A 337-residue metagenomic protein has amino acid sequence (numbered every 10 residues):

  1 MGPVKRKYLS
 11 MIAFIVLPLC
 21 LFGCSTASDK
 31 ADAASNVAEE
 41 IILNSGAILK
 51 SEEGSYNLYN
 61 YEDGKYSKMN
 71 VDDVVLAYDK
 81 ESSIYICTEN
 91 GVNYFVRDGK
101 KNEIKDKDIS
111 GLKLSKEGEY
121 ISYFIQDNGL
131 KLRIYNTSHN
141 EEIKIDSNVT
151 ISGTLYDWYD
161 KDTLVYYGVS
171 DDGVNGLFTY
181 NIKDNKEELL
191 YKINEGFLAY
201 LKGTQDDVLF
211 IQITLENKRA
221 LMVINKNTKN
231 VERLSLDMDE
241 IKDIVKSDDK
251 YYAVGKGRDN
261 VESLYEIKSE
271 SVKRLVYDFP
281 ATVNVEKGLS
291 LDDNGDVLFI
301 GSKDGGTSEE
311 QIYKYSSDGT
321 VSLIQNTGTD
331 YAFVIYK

Functional and structural regions predicted by a protein language model:
C20-G23: C-terminal motif of bacterial Sec signal peptides marking the signal peptidase cleavage site
T26-D32, I41-Y56, D63-Y66, G257-K337: Hydrophilic extracytoplasmic domains
L43-E53, Y78-G91, I121-N128, V165-D172 (+6 more regions): Beta-strand C-termini and the immediately following turn/loop, strongest in propeller blades
K50-S51, Y59-E62, Y94-D98, R133-T137 (+4 more regions): Hydrophobic/aromatic beta-strand positions that recur at structurally equivalent sites within the blades
N60-I125, G129-L130: Post-signal peptide N-terminal segment of secreted/secretory-pathway proteins
D63-N70, G99-K105, E141-S147, K186-K192 (+3 more regions): A short beta-strand motif characteristic of beta-propeller blades
D72-E81, D108-S115, I151-D157, E195-G203 (+3 more regions): Repeated scaffold domains used in trafficking and secretory/extracellular systems, primarily beta-propellers
D157-W158, D162-N227, V231-L234: Solenoidal tandem-repeat scaffolds enriched in leucines and small polar residues
